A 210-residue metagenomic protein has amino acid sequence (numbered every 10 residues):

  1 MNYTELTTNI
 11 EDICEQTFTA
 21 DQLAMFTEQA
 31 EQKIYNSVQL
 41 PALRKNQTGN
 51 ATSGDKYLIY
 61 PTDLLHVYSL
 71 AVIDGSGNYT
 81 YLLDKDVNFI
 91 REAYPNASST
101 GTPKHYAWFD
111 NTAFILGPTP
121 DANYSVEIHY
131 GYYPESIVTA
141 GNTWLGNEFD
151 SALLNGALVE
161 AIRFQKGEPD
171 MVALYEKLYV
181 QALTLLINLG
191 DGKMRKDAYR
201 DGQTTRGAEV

Functional and structural regions predicted by a protein language model:
M1-V210: Glycine-enriched, solvent-exposed interface loops adjoining structured elements
